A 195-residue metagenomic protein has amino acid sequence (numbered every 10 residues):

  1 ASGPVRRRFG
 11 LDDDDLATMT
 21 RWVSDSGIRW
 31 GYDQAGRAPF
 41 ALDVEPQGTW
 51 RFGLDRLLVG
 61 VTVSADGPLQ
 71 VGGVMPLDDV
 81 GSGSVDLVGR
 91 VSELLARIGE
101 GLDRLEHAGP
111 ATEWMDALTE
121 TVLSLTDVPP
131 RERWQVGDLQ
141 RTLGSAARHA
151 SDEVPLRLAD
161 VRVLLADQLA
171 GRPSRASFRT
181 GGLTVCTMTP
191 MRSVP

Functional and structural regions predicted by a protein language model:
A1-P195: Polyanion-engaging groove/track-forming segments
